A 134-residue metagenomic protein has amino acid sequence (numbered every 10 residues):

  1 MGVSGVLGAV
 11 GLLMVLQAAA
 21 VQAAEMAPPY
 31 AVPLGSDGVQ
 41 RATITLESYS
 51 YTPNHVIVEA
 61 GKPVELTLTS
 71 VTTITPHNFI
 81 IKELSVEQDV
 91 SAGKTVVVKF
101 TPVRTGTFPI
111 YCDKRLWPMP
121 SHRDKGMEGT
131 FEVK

Functional and structural regions predicted by a protein language model:
M1-T43, V133: Extracytoplasmic entry segments of secretory-pathway proteins
M26-S36, V90-K134: Extracellular/periplasmic metallocenter environments
V32-P63: N-terminal edge beta-strand
S48, T69-V71, P102: Non-cytosolic beta-sheet module surface loops
P53-V56, S85-D89, V98-K99: Beta-strand-rich interaction surfaces with strong enrichment in secreted/lumenal proteins
N54-H55, P76-I81, I110: Short, hydrophobic/aromatic beta-strand segments
V64, T75-H77, G106: Short beta-strand/loop motifs in extracellular/secreted proteins, especially within beta-sandwich accessory domains
E65-T67, K99: Residues within well-ordered beta-strands of beta-sheet-rich folds
